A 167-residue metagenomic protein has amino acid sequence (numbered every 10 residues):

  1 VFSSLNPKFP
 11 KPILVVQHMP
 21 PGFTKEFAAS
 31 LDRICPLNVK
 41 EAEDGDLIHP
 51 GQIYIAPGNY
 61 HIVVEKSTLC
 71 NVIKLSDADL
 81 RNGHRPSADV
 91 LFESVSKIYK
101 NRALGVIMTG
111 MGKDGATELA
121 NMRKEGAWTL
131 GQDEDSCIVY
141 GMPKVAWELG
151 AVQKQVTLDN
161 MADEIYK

Functional and structural regions predicted by a protein language model:
V1-K167: Conserved acid/base catalytic micro-environments in cytosolic active-site loops
